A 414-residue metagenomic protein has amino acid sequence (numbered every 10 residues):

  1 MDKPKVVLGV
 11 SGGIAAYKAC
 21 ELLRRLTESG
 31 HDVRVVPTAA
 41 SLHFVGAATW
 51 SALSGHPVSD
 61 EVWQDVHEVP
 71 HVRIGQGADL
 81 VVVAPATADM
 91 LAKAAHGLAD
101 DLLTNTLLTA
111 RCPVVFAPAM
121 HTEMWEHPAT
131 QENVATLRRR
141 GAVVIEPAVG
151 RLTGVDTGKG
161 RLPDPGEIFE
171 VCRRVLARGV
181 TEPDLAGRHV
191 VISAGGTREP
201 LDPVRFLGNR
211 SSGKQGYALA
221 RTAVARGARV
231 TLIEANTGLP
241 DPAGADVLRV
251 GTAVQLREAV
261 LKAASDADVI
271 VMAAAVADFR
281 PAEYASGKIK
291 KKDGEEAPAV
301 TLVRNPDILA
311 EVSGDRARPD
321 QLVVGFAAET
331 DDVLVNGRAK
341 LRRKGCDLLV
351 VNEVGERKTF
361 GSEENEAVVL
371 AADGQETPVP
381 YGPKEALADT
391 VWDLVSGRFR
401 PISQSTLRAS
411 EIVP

Functional and structural regions predicted by a protein language model:
M1-F116, H121-P414: A cross-family phosphate/adenosyl-ligand binding-site feature
